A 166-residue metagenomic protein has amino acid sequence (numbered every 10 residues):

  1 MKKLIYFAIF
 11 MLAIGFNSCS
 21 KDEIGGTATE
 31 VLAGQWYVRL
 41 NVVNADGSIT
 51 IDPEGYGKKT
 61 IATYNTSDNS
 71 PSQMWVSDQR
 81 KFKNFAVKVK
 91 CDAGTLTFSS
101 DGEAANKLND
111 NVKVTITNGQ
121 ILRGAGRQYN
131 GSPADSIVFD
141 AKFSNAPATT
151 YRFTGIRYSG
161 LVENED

Functional and structural regions predicted by a protein language model:
K2-I9: Sec-dependent signal peptide recognition, specifically the positively charged N-region followed immediately by
G15-S18: C-terminal motif of bacterial Sec signal peptides marking the signal peptidase cleavage site
S20-E23: Bacterial signal peptide processing site
G26-D166: First exposed extracellular module after export/assembly in secreted or surface-exposed proteins
